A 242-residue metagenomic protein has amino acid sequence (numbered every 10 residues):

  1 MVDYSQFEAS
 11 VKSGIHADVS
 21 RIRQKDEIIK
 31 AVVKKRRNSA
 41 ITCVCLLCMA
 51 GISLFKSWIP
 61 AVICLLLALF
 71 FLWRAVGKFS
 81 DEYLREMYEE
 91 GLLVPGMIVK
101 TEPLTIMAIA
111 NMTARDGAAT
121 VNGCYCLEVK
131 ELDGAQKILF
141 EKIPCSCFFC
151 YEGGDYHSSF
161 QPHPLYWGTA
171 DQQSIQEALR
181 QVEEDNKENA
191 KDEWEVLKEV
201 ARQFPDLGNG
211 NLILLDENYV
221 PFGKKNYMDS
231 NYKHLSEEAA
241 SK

Functional and structural regions predicted by a protein language model:
V2-I52: N-terminal membrane-targeting/pre-transmembrane regions
K25-V33, F70-P95: Short boundary/loop segments of OB/S1/cold-shock single-stranded nucleic-acid-binding domains
C45-L46, C64, F71-L72: Generic L/I/V-rich hydrophobic alpha-helical segments across diverse proteins
I52-A68: Hydrophobic alpha-helical transmembrane segments
Y83-C126: Cytosolic juxtamembrane segments of membrane proteins
R115, V121, E131-G134, G153-Y156: Extended, charged alpha-helical interaction scaffolds
V129-S146: Short nucleic-acid-contacting surface segments enriched for D/E, G, S/T with interspersed K/R
F149-K242: Cytosol-/stroma-facing membrane-proximal "stalk/adaptor" domains immediately downstream of transmembrane anchors
